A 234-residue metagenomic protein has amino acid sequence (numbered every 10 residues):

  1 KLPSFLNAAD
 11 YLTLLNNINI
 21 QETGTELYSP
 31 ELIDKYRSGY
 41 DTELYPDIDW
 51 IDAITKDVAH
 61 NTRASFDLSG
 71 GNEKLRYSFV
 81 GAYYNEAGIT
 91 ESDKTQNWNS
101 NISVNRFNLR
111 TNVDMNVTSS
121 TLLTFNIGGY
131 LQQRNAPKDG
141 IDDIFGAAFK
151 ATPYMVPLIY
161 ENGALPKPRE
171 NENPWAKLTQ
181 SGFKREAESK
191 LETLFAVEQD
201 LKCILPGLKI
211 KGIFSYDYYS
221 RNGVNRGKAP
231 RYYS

Functional and structural regions predicted by a protein language model:
K1-E188, A196-E198, K202: Membrane-proximal, glycine/serine-rich, low-complexity loop/turn segments characteristic of large bacterial
K209-Y218: Extended hydrophobic secondary-structure segments that form protein cores and membrane-embedded regions
Y219-P230, S234: Carboxylate/His-rich catalytic cores and anion/metal-binding grooves
